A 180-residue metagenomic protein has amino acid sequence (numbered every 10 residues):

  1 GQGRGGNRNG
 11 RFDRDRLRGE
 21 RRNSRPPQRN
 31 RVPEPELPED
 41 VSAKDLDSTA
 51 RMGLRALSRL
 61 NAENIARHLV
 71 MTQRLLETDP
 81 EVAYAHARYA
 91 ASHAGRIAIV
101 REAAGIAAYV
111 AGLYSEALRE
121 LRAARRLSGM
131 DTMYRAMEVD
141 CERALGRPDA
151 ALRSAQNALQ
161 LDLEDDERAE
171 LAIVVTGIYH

Functional and structural regions predicted by a protein language model:
G1-L57, A62: Basic Arg/Gly/Lys-rich low-complexity intrinsically disordered segments
L54-L60, R88-R96, R122-M130, N157-D165: Solenoid-like repeat scaffolds
S58-S92, A103, Y109: Alpha-helical segment of the N-proximal tetratricopeptide repeat
M71, A103-A104, E138, V175: Structural register within alpha-helical repeat arrays
R74, A107, V139-C141, I178: Residue-level signature for tetratricopeptide repeat
